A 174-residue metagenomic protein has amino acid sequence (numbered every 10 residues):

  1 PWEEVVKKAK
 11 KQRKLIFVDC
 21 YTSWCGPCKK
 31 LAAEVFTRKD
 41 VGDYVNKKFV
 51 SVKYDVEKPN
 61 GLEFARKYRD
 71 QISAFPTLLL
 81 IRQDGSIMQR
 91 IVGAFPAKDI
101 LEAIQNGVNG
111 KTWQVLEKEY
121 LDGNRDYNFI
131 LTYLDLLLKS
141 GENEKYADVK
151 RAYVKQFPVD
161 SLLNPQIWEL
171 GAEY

Functional and structural regions predicted by a protein language model:
P1-Q12, G123, Y127-F129: Solvent-exposed, charged interface segments at domain starts and junctions
W2-K10, A33, T37-V108: Thioredoxin-like thiol-disulfide oxidoreductase module
E3-E4, K11-Q12, I16, A97-D99 (+3 more regions): Polar low-complexity intrinsically disordered regions
R13-I16, Y21-W24, A74: Short pre-active-site segment immediately N-terminal to redox-active cysteine/selenocysteine motifs in thiol-based
C20-F36: Conserved redox-active cysteine motifs that mediate thiol-disulfide chemistry, especially di-cysteine Cys-X(1-2)-Cys
K118-Y174: Oxidative protein folding and maturation machinery
